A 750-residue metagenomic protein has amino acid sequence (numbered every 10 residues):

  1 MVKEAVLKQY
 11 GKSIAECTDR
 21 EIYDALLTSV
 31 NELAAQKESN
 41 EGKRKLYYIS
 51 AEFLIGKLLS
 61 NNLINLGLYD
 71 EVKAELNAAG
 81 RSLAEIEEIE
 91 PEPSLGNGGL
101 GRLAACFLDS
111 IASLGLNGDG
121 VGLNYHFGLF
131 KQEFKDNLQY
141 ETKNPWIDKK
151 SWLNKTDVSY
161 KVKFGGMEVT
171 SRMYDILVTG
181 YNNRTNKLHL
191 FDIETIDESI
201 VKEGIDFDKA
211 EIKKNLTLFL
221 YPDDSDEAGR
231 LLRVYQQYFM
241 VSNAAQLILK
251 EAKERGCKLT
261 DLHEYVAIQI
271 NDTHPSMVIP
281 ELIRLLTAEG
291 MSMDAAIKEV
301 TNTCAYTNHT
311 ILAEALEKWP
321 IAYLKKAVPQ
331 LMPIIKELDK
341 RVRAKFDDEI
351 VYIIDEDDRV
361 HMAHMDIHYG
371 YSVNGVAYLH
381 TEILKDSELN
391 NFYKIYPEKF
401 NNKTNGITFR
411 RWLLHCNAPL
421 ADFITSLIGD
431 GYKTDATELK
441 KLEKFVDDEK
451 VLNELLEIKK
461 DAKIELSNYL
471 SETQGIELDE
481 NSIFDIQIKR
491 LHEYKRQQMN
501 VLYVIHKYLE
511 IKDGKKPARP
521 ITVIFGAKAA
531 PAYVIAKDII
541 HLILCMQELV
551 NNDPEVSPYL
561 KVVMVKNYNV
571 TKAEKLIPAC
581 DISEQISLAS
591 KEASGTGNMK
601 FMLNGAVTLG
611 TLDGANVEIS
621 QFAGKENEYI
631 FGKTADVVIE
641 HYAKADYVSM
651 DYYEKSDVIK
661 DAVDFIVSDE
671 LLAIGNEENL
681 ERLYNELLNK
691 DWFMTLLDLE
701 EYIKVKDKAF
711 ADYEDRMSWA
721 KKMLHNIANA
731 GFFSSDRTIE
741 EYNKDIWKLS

Functional and structural regions predicted by a protein language model:
M1-S750: A conserved ligand/cofactor-binding region detector
